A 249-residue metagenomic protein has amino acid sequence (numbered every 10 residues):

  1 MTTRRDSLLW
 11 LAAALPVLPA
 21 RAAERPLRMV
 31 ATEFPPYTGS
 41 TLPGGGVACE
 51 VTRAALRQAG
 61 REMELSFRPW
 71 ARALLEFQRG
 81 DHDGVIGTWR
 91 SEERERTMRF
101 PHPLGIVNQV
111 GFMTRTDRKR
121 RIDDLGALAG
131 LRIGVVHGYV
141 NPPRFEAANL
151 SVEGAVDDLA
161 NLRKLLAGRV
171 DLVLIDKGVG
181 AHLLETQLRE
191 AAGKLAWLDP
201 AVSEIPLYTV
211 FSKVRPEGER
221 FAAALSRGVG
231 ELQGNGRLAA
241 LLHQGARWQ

Functional and structural regions predicted by a protein language model:
M1-A14: N-terminal secretory signal peptides and thylakoid transit peptides that target proteins across membranes
E24-V47, F211: Short glycine-rich His-centered loop
A31-E33, V107-G111, R189-S226, W248: Periplasmic-binding protein-like
C49-Q58, P206-L241: Extended ligand-binding regions for polar small-molecule ligands
R53, L65-A127, A196-V202: Acidic, polar ligand-binding/catalytic clefts
R61, R79-G87, A167-I175, V179: Alpha-to-beta junction loops
L65-L75, E153-K164: Short helix-initiation/N-cap motifs at beta->coil->alpha
V140-E153, S226-Q249: Ligand-binding clefts/hinges and TM-proximal coupling segments of bilobed small-molecule sensing domains
